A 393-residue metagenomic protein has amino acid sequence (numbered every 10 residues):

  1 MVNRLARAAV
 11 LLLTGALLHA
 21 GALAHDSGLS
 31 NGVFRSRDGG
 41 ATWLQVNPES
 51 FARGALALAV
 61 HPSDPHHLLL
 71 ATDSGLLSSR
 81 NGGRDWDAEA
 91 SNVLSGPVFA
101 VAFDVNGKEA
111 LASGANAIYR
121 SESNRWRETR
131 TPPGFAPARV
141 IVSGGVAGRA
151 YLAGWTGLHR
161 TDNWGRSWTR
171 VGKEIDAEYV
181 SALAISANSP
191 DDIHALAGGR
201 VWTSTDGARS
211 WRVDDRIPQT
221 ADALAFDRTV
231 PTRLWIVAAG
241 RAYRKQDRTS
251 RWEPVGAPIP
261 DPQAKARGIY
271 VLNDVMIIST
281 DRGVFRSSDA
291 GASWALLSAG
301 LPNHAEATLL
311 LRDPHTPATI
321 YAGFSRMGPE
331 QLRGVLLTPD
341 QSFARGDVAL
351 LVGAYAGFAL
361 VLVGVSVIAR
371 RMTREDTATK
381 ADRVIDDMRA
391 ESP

Functional and structural regions predicted by a protein language model:
V2-P393: Extracellular glycan-interacting surfaces
